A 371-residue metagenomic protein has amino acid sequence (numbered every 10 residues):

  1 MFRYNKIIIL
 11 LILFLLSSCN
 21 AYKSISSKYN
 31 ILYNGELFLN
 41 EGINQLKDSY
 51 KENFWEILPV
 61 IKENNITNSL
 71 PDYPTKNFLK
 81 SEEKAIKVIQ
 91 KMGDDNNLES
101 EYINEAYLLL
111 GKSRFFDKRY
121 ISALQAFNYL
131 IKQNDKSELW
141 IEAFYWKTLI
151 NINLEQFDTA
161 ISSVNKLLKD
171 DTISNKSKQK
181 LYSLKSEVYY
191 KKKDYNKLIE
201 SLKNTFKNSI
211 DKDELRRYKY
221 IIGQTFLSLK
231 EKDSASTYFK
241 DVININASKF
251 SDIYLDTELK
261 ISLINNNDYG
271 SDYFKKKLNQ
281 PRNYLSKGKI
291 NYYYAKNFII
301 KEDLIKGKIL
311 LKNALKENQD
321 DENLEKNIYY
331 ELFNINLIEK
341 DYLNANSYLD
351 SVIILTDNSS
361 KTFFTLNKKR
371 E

Functional and structural regions predicted by a protein language model:
F2, C19-E371: Acidic, polar-rich low-complexity tracts and alpha-helical solenoid repeat scaffolds
K6-L16: Sec-dependent N-terminal signal peptides
